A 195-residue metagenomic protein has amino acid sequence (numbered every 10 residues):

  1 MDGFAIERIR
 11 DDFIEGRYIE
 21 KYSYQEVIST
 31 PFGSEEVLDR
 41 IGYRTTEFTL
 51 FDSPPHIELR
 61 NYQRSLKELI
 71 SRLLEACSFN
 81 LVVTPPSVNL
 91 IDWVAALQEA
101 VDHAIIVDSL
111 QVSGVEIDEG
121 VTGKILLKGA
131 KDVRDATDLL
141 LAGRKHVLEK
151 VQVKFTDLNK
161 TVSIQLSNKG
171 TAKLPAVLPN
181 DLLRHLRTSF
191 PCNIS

Functional and structural regions predicted by a protein language model:
M1-S195: Intrinsically disordered, low-complexity, charge-rich terminal extensions of nucleic-acid-associated complexes
